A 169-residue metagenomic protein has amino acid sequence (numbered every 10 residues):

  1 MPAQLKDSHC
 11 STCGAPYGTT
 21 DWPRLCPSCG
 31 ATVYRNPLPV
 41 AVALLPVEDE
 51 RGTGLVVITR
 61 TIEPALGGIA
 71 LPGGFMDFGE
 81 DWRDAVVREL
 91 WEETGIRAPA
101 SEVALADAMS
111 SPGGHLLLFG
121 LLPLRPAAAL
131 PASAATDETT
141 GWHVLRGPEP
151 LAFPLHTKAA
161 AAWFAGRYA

Functional and structural regions predicted by a protein language model:
M1-A3: Eukaryotic Cys/His-coordinated zinc-binding finger proteins and their flanking intrinsically disordered Ser/Pro-rich
K6, P39, A65, L116 (+1 more regions): A generic structural signal for well-ordered coil/turn residues at beta-strand boundaries that shape enzyme active-site
S8, D21-A70: N-terminal strand-loop-strand
G14-P16, G30-A31: Cys/His-coordinated zinc-binding microdomains
T19, P46-E48, D77, S110: Generic beta-strand structural signal
I69-P72, V86: Short flanking/linker segments adjacent to small metal-binding domains or redox-active Cys/His motifs
M76-G166: Unchanged
